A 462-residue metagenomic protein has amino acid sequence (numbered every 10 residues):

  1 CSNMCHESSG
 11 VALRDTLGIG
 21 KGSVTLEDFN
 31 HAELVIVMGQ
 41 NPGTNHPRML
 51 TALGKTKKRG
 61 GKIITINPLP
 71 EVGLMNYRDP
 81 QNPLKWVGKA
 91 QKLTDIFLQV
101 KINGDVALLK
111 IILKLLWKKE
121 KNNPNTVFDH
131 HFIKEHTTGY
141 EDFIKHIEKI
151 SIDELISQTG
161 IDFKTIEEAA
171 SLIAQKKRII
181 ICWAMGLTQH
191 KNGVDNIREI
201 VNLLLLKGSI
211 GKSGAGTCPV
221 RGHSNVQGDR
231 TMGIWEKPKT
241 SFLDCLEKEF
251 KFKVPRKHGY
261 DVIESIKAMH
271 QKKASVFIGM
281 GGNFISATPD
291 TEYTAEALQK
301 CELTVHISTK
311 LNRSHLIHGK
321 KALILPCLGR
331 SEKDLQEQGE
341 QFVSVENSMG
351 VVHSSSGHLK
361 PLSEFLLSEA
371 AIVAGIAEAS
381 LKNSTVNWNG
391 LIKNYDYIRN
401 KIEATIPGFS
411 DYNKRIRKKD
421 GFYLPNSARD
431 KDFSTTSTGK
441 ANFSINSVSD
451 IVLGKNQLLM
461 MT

Functional and structural regions predicted by a protein language model:
C1-S224, L246-K431, G439, M460: Cofactor-pocket helix-loop regions in the catalytic cores of large enzyme subunits
Q227-R230: Extracellular/periplasmic loop regions
G233-I234: Surface-exposed loop and adjacent secondary-structure segments within mature catalytic domains
K239-D244: Extended, highly charged linker/hinge segments and catalytic-adjacent loops that couple domains and form adaptable
T436-T462: Non-catalytic terminal/interface segments that mediate subunit docking, oligomerization, and allosteric communication
